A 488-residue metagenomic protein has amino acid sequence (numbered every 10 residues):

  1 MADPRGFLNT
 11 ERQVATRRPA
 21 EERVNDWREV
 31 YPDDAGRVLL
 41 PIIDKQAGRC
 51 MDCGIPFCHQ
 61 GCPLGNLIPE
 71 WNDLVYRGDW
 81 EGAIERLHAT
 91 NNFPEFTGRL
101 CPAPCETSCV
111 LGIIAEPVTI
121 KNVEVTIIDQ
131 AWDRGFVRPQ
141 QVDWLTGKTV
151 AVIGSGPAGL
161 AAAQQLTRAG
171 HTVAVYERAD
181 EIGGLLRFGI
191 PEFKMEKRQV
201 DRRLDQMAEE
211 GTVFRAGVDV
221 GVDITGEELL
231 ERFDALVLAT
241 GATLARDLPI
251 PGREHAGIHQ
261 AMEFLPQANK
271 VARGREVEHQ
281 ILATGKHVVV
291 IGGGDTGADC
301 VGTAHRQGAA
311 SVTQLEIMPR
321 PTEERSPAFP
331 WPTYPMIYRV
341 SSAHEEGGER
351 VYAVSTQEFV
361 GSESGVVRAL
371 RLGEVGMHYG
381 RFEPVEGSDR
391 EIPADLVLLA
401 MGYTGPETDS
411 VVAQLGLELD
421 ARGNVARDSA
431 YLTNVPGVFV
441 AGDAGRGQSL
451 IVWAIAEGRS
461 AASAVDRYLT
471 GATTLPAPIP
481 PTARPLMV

Functional and structural regions predicted by a protein language model:
R5-G36, G65-R77, I84-L87, I113 (+10 more regions): Beta1-alpha1 glycine-rich phosphate/pyrophosphate-binding loop at the start of Rossmann-like nucleotide-binding domains
R23-Q46, L67-R99, A103, I114-W144 (+1 more regions): Ferredoxin-type iron-sulfur electron-transfer modules in oxidoreductases and energy-metabolism complexes
V24-P41, K45-R49, V360, S364-E418 (+2 more regions): C-terminal catalytic lobe of FAD-dependent flavoproteins
C50-C53, C58, C62, T97-C101 (+2 more regions): Short cysteine clusters
W144, T149-I153, D201-I250, Q357-G376 (+2 more regions): Feature captures the FAD/FMN-dependent oxidoreductase FAD-binding
L145-A158, A283-G294: Beta1/beta-strand and adjacent pyrophosphate-binding region of the FAD-binding site in flavoprotein oxidoreductases
E254-G285, H378-Q448: FAD-site-proximal beta/loop scaffold in flavoenzymes
G297-G302, Q307, A444-L475: A conserved FAD-binding loop/helix module that cradles the flavin
